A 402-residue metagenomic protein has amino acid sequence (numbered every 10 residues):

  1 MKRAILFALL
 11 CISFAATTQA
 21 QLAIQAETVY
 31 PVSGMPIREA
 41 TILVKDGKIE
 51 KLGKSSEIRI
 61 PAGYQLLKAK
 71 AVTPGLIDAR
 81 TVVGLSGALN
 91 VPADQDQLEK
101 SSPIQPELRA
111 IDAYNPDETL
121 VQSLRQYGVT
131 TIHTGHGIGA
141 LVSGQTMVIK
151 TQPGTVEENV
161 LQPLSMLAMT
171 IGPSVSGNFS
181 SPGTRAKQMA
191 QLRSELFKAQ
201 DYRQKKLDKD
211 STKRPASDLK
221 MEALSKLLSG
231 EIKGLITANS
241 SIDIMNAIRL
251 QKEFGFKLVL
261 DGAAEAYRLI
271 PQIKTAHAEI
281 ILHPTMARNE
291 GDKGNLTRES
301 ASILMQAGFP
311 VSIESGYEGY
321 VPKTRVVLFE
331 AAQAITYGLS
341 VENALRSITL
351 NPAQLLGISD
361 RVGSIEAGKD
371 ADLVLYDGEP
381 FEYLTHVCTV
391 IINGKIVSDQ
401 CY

Functional and structural regions predicted by a protein language model:
A4-F14: Sec-dependent N-terminal signal peptides
A16-A20: Sec/Tat signal peptide C-region and signal peptidase I cleavage site
L22-I24, R59-I111, Q126: Replace "His-x-His-based motif
E27-Y30, R38-E39, E366-Y402: C-terminal cap of metal-dependent C-N hydrolases
S33-T73: Histidine-rich, glycine-flanked metal-binding segment
A88, Q95-S101, E107, K233 (+3 more regions): His/Asp/Glu-enriched, well-ordered alpha-helical/loop segment that forms or immediately abuts the divalent-metal
L120, Y127-L258: Polyanionic/metal-chelating signatures
G135, K209-T297, Q354-L356, V362 (+2 more regions): Active-site core of metal-dependent hydrolases
